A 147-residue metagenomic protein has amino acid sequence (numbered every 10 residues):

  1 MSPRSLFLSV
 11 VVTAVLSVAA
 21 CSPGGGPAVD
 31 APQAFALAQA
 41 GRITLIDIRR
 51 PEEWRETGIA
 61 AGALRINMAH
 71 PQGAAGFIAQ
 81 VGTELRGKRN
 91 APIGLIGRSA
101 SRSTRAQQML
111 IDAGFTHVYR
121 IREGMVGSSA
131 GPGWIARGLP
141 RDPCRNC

Functional and structural regions predicted by a protein language model:
M1-V10: Bacterial N-terminal signal peptides that target proteins for export
S2, S17, C21-A40, E52-P92 (+1 more regions): Rhodanese-like catalytic fold shared by cysteine-dependent sulfurtransferases and DSP/PTP-type phosphatases
S9-A19: Bacterial N-terminal signal peptides
L45-D47: Structural scaffold elements adjacent to functional motifs in cytosolic proteins
L95-G97: Short, surface-exposed ligand- or partner-binding patches at beta-edge/loop junctions that are enriched in aromatics
